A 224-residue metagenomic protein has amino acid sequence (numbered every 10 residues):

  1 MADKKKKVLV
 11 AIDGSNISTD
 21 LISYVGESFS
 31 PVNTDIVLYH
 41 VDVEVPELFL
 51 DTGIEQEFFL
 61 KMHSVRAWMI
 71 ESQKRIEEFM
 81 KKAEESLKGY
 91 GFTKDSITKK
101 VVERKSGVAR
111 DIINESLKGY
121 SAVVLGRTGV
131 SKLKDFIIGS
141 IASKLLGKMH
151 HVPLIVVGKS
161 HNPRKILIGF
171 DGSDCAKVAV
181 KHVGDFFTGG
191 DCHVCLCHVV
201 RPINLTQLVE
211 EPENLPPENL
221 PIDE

Functional and structural regions predicted by a protein language model:
M1-D3, P46, A67-V123: Structural beta-alpha unit
A2-V65, K165-D223: Small/aliphatic-rich secondary-structure junction motif
D3-K7, I17-S18, I22-P31, A109-K165: Gly/Ser-rich helix-loop-strand patches that form or flank binding pockets for ribonucleotide-derived cofactors
E27, K82-E85, K144, D185: Alpha-helical scaffolding segments of alpha/beta enzyme cores, especially the outer helices of TIM-barrel or partial
N33, K94-S96, H151, D191: A generic structural signal for alpha->beta connector loops
L38, S96-V101, V156, L196: A structural preference for short, hydrophobic beta-strand core positions in alpha/beta folds
D42, E103, G158: Residues at the C-termini of beta-strands that transition into short coil/loop
K99-R104, L133-K134, L146, G172: Short, flexible loop segments at the rims of nucleotide/cofactor-binding pockets, characterized by
